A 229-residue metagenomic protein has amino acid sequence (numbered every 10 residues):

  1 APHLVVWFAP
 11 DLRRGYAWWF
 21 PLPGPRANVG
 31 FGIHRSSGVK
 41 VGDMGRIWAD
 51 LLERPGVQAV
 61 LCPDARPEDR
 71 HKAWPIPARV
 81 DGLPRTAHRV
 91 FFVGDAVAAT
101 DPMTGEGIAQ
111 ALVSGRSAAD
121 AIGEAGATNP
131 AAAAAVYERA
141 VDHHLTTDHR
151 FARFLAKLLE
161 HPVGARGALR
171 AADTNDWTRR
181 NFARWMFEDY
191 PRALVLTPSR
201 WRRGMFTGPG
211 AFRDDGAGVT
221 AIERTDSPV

Functional and structural regions predicted by a protein language model:
A1: FAD-binding core/adjacent interface of flavoenzyme oxidoreductases
L4, T100-M103, G107, R153 (+1 more regions): Residue-level detector of alpha-helix boundaries and kinks
V6-G38, F92-V93: Active-site substrate-recognition segment that forms the wall of the catalytic cavity or substrate channel
R13, R35-I122, A127: FAD/FMN-dependent oxidoreductases across multiple families
I33-L52, R170-E188: Short secondary-structure transition/capping segments
D120-V229: C-terminal helical "tail/cap" subdomain of flavin- and related membrane-associated enzymes
